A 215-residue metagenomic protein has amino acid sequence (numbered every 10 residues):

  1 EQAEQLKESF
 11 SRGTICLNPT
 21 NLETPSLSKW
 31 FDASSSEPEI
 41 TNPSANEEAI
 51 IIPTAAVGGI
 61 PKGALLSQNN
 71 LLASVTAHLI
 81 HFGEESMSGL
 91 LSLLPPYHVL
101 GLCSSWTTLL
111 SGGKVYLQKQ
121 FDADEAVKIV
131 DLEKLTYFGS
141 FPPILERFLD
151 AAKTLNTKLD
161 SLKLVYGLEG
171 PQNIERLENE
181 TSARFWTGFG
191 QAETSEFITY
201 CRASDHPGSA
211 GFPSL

Functional and structural regions predicted by a protein language model:
E1, Q5, I15, K62-L65 (+3 more regions): Short beta-strand->loop structural element characteristic of the AMP-binding/adenylate-forming
E1-W30: Structural core segment of the AMP-binding/adenylate-forming
Q2, D122, I144-L145, Q172: Alpha-helix capping/helix-boundary segments
N21, S34-P53, I60, G83-G89: Conserved pre-ATP/AMP-binding loop-to-beta segment of ANL
I40, D124-V127, T154, E175: Short hydrophobic/charged patches on amphipathic alpha-helices used for structural packing and interfaces
E48, P53-V57, A64, L90 (+5 more regions): Conserved S/T- and glycine-rich ATP-binding loop of Class I adenylate-forming
L72-G89, Y97-Y137, R147, A151: Conserved AMP-binding/adenylation subdomain of ANL enzymes
L110, L135-S140, L149-G208, S214: Gly/Ser/Thr-rich phosphate-binding loop
